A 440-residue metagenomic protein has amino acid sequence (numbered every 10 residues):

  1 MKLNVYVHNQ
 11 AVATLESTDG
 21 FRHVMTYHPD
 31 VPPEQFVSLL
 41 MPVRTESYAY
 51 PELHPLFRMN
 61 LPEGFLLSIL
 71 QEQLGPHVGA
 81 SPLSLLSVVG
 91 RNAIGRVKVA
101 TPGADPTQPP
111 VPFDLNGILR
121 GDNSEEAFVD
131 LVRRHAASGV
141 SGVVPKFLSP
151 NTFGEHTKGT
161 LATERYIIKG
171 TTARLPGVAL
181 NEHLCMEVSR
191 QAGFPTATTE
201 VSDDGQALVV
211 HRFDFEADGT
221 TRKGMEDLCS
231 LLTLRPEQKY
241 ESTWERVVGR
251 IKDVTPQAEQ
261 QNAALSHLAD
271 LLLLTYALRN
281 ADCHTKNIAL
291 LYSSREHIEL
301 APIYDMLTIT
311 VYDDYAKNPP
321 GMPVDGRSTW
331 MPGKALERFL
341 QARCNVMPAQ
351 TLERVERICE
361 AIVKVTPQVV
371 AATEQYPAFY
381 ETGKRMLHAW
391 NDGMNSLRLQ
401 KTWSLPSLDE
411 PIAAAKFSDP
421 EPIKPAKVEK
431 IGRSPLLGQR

Functional and structural regions predicted by a protein language model:
M1-R440: Phosphate/dinucleotide-binding and metal-coordinating scaffold of catalytic cores in nucleotide-dependent enzymes
